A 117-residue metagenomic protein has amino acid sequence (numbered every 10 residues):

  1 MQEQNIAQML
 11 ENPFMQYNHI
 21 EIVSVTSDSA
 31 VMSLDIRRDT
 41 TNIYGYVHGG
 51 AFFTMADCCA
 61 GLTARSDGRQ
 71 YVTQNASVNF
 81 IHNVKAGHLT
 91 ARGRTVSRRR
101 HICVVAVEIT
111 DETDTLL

Functional and structural regions predicted by a protein language model:
M1-L117: Terminal targeting signals and extreme-terminal segments of soluble enzymes
